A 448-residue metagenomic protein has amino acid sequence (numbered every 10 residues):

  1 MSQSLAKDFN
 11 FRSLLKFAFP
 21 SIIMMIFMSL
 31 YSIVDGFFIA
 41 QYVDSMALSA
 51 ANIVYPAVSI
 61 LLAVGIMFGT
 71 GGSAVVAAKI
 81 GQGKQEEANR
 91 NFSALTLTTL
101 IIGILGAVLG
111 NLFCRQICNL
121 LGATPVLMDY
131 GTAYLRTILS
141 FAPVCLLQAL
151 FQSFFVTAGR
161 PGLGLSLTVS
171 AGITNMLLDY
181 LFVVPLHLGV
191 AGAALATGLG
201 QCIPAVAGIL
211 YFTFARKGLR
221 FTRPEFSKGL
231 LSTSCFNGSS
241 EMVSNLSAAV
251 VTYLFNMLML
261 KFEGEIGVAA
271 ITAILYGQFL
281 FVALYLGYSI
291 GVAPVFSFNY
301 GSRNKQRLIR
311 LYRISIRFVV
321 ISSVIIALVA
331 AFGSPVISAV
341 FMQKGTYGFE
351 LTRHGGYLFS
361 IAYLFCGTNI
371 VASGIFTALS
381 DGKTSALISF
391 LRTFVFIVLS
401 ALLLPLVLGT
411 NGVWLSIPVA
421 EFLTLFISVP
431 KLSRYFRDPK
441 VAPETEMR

Functional and structural regions predicted by a protein language model:
M1-A18, V76-P143, P185-S239, F296-A362 (+1 more regions): Short alpha-helical transmembrane segments in multi-pass integral membrane proteins
A6-V43, P56-G71, V75, L100-A107 (+4 more regions): N-terminal transmembrane alpha-helices
K16-D35, T137, A171, G200-P204 (+3 more regions): Transmembrane helical elements of multi-pass membrane transporters/channels
I23, F27, Y31, L61 (+16 more regions): Residue-level hotspots within pore-lining transmembrane alpha-helices of multi-pass secondary transporters
L30-S49, C118-P125, L181-L188, A249-L280 (+3 more regions): Helix-terminus/linker motif at the lipid-water interface of multi-pass membrane proteins
L48-V108, C145-G164, A270-S334, C366-I388: Small-residue-rich hydrophobic transmembrane alpha-helices
I60-A63, N175-Y180, A205-I209, L280-A283 (+3 more regions): Hydrophobic transmembrane alpha-helices of multi-pass small-molecule transporters
T137-V156, L167-N175, A193-V206, L286-S289 (+3 more regions): Short runs within selected transmembrane alpha-helices of multi-pass transporters and secretion channels
